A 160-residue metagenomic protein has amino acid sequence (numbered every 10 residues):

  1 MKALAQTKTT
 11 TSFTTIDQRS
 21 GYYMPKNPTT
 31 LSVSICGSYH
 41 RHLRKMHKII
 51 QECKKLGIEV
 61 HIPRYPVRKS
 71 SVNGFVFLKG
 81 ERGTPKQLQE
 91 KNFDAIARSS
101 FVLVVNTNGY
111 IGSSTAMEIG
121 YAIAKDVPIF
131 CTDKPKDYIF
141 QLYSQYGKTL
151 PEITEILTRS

Functional and structural regions predicted by a protein language model:
K2-S160: Conserved catalytic or regulatory cores that recognize and/or transform ribose-phosphate-containing ligands
